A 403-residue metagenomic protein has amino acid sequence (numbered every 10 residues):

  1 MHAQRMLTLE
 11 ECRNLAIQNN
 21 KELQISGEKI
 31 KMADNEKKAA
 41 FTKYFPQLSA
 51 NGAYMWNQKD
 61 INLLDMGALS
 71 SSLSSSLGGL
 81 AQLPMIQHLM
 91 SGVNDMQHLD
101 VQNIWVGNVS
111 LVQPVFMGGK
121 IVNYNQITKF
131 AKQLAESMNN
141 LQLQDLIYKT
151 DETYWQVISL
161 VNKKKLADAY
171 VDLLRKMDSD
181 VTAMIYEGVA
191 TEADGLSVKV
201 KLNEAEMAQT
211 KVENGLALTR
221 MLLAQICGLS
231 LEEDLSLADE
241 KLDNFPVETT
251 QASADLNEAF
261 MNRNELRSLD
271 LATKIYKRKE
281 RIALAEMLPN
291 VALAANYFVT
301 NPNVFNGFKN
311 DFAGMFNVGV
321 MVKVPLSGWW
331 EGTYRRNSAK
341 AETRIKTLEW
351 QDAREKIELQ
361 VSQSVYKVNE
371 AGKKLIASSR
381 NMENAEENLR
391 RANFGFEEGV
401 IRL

Functional and structural regions predicted by a protein language model:
H2-I61, V106, V115, L231-K274 (+2 more regions): Bacterial Sec-pathway N-terminal export signals of envelope proteins
T8, L15, E22, M117 (+23 more regions): Surface positions of alpha-helical coiled-coils, especially the charged/polar e/g heptad sites that form inter-helical
N14-Q24, K31-P46, Q97-V101, V109-Q126 (+7 more regions): A glycine-/polar-enriched beta->alpha junction
I25-A40, Q142, L146-K165, K176 (+5 more regions): Amphipathic alpha-helical coiled-coil segments
N35-K37, S137-E258, K367, A371: Periplasmic alpha-helical coiled-coil/stalk elements that build and connect Gram-negative outer-membrane
N51-S110, E240-E248, R281, A294-V324 (+1 more regions): Small/polar, glycine/serine/threonine/aspartate-rich low-complexity segments that form flexible
I127-Q133, D168: Cytochrome P450 heme-thiolate monooxygenase catalytic domain
